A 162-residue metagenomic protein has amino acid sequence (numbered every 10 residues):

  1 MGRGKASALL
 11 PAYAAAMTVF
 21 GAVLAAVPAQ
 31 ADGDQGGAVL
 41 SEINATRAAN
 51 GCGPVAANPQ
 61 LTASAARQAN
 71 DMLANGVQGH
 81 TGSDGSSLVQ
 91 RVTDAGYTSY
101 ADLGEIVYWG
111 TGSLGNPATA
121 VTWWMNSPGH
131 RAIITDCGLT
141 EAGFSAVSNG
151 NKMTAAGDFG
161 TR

Functional and structural regions predicted by a protein language model:
M1-A31: Secretory targeting and sorting signals
G2-G4, N50-A66, I134, A156-T161: Short, charge-rich amphipathic segments
S7-L9, A15, N58, T62 (+1 more regions): Generic alpha-helix initiation/capping and coil-helix boundary signal
F20, H80, T154-D158: Short, intrinsically disordered/low-complexity patches at protein termini and at juxtamembrane boundaries
G21-L24, Q30, A48, A66-R67 (+2 more regions): A short alpha-helix capping/helix-coil boundary motif
G33-A95, T140-G143: Short, well-ordered surface patches within globular domains
L88-T161: A well-ordered secondary-structure block
